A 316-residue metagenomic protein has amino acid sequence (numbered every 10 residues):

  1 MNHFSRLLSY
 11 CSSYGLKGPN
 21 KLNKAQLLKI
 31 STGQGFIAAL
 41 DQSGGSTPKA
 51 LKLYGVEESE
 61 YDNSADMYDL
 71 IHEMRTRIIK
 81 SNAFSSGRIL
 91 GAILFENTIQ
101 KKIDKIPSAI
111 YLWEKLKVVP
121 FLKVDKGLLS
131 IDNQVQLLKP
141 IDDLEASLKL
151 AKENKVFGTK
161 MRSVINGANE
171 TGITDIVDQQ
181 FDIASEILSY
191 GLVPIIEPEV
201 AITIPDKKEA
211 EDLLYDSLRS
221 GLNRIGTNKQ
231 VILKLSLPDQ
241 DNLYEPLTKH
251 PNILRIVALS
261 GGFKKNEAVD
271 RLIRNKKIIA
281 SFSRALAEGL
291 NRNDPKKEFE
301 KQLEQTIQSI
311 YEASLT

Functional and structural regions predicted by a protein language model:
F4-F157, I165-G167, S217-L235, D239-T316: Alpha/beta catalytic barrel-like cores
L122, I176-Y190, L213-G226: Alpha-helix-loop-beta-strand connector modules within alpha/beta enzyme cores
D132-Q136, T159-T174, A201-K207: Surface-exposed cleft-lining segments at the edges of enzyme active sites
I141-L150, G158-S163, I173-L188: Metal-dependent enolase-superfamily TIM-barrel catalytic cores that perform enediolate-based chemistry
F157-S163, G191-E199, K234-L235: Short beta-strand segments at enzyme active-site cores
A184, V193-I195, E209-Y215, R219 (+1 more regions): Alpha-helical membrane segments in multi-pass integral membrane proteins
Y190, P198-I204, L213: Histidine/lysine/aspartate-rich catalytic loop segments that bind and position anionic ligands
T203-I204, A210, L243-L247: Positively charged, low-complexity, intrinsically disordered RNA-binding extensions
